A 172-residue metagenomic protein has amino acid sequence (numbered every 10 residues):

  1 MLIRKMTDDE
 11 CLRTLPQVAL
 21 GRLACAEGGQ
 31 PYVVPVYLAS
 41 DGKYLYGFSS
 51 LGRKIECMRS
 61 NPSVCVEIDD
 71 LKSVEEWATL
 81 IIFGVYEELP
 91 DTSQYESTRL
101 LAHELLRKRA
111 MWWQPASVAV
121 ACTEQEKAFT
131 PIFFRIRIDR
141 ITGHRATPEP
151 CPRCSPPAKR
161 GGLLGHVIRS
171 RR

Functional and structural regions predicted by a protein language model:
L2, E76-R172: Charged, gly/pro-rich active-site loop segments
L2-R22: Short, basic/aromatic recognition patches
Q17, Q30-Y32, S60, A78 (+1 more regions): Residue-level preference for beta-strand/loop junctions
V18-S50, V66-E67: Short beta-strand segments
Q30, G52-K54, L71-V74: Short, catalytically relevant binding-site loops at active-site mouths
S49-R53, T147: Secondary-structure transition/turn motif
S50, S60-D69, E76-E87: Active-site-adjacent structural patch at catalytic or cofactor/ligand-binding sites
I55-R59: Surface-exposed connector loops and short turns at secondary-structure junctions
